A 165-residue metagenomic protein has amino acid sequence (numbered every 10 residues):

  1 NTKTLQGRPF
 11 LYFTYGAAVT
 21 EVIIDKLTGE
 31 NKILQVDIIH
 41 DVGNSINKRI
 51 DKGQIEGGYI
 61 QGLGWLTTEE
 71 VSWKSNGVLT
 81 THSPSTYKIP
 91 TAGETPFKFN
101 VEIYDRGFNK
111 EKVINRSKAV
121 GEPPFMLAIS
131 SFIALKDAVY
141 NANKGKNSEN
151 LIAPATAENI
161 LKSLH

Functional and structural regions predicted by a protein language model:
N1-H165: Cofactor-binding beta-sheet edge motifs in enzyme active sites
